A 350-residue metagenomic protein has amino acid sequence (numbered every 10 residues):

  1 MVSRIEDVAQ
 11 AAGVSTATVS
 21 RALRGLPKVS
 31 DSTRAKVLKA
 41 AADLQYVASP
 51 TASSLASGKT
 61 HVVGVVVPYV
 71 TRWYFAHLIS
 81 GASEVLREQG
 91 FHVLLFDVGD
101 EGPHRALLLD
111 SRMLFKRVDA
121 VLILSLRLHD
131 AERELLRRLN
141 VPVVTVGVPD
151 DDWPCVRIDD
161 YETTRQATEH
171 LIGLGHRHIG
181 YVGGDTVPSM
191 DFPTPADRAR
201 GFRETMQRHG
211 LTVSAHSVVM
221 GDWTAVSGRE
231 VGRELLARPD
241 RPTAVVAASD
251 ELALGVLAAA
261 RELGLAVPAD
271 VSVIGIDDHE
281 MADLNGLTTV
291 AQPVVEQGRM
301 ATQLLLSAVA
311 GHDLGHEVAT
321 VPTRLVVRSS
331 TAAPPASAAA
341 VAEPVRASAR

Functional and structural regions predicted by a protein language model:
M1-H61, Y74, P335-R350: N-terminal helix-turn-helix DNA-binding module of bacterial transcription factors
S3, V62-E169, G173, R350: Alpha-helical recognition/docking segments in bacterial nutrient-uptake and carbohydrate-utilization systems
T18-S20, A56-T71, H170, H178-P188: Short beta-strand segments enriched in small/hydrophobic residues
V65, F115-L124, G180-V182, V218 (+2 more regions): Periplasmic-binding protein-like
P68-H77, F96-R105, V156-Q166, V182-R233 (+5 more regions): Hinge/beta->alpha junction and helix N-cap segments in small-molecule ligand-binding domains
R177-H178, V213-S217, V267-S272: Short acidic capping loops at alpha-helix termini that bridge into adjacent secondary structure
G232-R350: Flexible loop/turn connectors
